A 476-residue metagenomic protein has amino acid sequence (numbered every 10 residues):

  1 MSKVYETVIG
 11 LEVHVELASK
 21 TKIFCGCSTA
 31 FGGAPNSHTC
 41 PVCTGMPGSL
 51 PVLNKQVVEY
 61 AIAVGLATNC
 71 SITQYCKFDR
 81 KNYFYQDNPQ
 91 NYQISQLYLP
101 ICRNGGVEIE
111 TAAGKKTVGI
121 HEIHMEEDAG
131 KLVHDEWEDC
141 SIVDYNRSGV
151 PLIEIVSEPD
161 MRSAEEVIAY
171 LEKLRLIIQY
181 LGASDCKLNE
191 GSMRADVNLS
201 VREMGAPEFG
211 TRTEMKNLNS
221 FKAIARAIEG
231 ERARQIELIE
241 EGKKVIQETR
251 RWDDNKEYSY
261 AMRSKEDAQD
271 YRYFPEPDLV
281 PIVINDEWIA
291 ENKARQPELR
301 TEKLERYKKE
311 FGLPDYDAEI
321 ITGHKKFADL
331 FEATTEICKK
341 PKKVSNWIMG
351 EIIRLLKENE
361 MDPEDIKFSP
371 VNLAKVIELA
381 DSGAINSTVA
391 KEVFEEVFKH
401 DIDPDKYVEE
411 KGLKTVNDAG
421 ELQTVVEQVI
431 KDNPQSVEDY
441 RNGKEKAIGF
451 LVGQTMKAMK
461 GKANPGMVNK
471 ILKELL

Functional and structural regions predicted by a protein language model:
M1-E298, K309, D315, E336-K340 (+2 more regions): Basic, nucleic-acid-interacting segments
K3, G312, T335-V344, S382-I385 (+1 more regions): Structural motif
V64, E231, T334, W347 (+8 more regions): Amphipathic alpha-helical segments in well-ordered regions
E190-E203, K308-L330, P341-E358, V371-L373 (+2 more regions): Core structural elements
I337-C338, V344, I352-K367, K375-A380 (+1 more regions): M16/insulysin-pitrilysin zinc metalloprotease superfamily fold
P363-A374, E378, S387-K457: Strongly charged, low-complexity linkers/loops
V426, E438, G466, K470-L476: A carboxyl-terminal module marker
